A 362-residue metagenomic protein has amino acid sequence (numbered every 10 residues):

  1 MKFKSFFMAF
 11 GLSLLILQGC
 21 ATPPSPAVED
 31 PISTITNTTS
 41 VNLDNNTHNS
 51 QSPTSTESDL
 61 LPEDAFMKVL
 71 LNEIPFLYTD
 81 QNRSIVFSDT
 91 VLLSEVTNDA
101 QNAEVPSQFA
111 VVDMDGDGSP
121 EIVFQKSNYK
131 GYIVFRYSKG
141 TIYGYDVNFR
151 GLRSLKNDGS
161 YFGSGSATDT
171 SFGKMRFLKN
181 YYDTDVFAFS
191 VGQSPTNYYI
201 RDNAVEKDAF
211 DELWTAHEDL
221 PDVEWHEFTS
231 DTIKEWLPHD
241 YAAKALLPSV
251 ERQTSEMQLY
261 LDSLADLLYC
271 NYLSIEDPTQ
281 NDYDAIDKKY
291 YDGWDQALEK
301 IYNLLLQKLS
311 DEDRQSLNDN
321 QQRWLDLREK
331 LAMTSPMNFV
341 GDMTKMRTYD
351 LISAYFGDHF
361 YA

Functional and structural regions predicted by a protein language model:
M1-S25: Sec-dependent N-terminal signal peptides of Gram-positive bacterial secreted proteins and lipoproteins
P23-P26, D30-I32, D44, N49-T79 (+1 more regions): Acidic, small-residue rich beta-repeat scaffolds with periodic aromatic anchors
A110-M114: Calcium-binding motifs, dominated by EF-hand helix-loop-helix domains
D115-Q125, N157-F162: Acidic/hydrophobic-patterned starts of short beta strands in beta-sheet-rich repeat architectures
G131-Y145, M175: Beta-propeller blade repeat segments, especially FG-GAP/WD-type strand-to-loop junctions in 6- to 7-bladed propeller
Y143-R150, T184-S190: Beta-propeller fold detector
F149-N157: Repeated scaffold domains used in trafficking and secretory/extracellular systems, primarily beta-propellers
L246-A362: N-terminal alpha-helical modules
